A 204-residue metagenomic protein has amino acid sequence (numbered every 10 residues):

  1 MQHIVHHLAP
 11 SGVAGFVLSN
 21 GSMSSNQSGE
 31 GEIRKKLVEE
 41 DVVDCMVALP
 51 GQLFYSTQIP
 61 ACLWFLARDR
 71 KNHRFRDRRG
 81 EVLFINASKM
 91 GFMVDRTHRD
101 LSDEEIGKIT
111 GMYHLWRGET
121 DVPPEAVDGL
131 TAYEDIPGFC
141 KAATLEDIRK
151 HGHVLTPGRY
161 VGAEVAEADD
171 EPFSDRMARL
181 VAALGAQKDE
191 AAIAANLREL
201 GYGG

Functional and structural regions predicted by a protein language model:
M1-G203: A conserved structural/catalytic subdomain of Rossmann-like adenosyl-cofactor enzymes
